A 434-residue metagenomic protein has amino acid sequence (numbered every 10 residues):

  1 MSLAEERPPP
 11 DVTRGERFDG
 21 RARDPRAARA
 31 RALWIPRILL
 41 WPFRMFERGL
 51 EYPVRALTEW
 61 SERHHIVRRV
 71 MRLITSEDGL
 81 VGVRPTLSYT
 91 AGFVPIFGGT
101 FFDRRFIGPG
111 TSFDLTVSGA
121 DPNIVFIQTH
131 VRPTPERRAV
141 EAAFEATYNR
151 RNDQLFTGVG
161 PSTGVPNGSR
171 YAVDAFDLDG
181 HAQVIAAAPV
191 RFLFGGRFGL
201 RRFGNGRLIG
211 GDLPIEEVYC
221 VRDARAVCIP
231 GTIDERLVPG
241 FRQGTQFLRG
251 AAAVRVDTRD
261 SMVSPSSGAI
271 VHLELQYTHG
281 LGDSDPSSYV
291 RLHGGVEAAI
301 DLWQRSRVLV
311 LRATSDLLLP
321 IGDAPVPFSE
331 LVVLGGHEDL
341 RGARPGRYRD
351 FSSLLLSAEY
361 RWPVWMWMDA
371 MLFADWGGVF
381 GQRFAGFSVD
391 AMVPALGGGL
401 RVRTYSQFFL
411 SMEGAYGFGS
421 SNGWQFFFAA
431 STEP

Functional and structural regions predicted by a protein language model:
M1-R84, C220, C228, P239-R242: N-terminal targeting leaders of membrane proteins
V12, R37-L39, A56-F97, G108-L115 (+4 more regions): Transmembrane beta-strand segments of Gram-negative outer membrane beta-barrel proteins
R63, T75-L87, F93, F102 (+3 more regions): C-terminal outer-membrane beta-barrel translocator/porin domains of Gram-negative envelope proteins and their
S76-A251, V333-L334, R347-F351, F408-S411 (+1 more regions): Gram-negative/organellar outer-membrane beta-barrel architecture
G158, L334-G336, G377, A395-G399: Glycine-centered small-residue hotspots that permit tight backbone geometry or close packing
F198, A374-W376, T404: Short, small-residue-rich loop/turn micro-motifs
W365, G377-G381, V393, Y405 (+1 more regions): Short Gly/Pro-enriched loop/turn and capping motifs at secondary-structure junctions
Q382, S388-V393, G398, R403 (+1 more regions): C-terminal soluble interaction/assembly domains
